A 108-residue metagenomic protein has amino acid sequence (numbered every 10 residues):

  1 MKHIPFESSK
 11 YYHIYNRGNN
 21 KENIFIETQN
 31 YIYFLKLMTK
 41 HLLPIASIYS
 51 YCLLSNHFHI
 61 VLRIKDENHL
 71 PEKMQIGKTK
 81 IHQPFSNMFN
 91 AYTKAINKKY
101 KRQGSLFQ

Functional and structural regions predicted by a protein language model:
M1-Q108: Short catalytic/metal-binding and nucleic-acid-binding patches
